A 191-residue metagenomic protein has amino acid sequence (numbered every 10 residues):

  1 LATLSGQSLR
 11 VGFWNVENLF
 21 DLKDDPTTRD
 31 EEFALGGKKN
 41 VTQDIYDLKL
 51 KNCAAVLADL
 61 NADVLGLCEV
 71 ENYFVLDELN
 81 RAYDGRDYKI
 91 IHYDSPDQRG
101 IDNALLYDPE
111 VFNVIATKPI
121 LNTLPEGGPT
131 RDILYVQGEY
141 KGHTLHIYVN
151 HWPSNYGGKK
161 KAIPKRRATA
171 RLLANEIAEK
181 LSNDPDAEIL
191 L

Functional and structural regions predicted by a protein language model:
L1, N15, K161-K165: Intrinsic structural disorder
L1-A2, P129: Short coil-to-helix leader/linker segments, especially the first N-terminal amphipathic alpha-helix with its helix
A2-I101, A170-N175: N-terminal, active-site-proximal structural segment of metallo-dependent hydrolase catalytic domains
S8-R10, D63-V64, T144-H146, E188-L190: Beta-sheet entry/capping signal
D25, Y140-N183: Metal-dependent phosphoester/phosphodiester hydrolase catalytic core
V64, V70-T144, Y148, W152-P153: Structured beta-strand-rich core segments of catalytic domains in phosphoester-bond hydrolases
L181-L191: Metal-dependent active-site segment of extracytoplasmic phospho-/sulfohydrolases and closely related
